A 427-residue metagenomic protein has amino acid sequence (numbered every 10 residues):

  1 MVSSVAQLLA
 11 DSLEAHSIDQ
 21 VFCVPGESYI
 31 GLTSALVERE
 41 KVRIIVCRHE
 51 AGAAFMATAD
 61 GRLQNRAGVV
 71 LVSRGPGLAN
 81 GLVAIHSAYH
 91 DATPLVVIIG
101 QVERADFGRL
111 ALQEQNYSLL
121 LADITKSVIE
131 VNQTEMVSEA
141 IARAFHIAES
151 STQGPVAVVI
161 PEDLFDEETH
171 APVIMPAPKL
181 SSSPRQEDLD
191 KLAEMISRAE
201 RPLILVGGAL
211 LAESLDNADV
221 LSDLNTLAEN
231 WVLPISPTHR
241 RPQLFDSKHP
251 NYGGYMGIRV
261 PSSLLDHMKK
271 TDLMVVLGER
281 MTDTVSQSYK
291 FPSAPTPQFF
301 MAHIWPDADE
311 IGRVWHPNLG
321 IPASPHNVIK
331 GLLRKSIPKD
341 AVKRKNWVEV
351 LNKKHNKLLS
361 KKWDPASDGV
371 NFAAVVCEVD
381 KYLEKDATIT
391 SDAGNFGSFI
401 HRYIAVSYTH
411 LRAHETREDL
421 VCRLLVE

Functional and structural regions predicted by a protein language model:
S4-A79, V83, H90: N-terminal cofactor/phosphate-binding cores enriched in small/glycine residues, especially glycine-rich loops such as
A6-L9, E14-H16, V24-E27, L32-V37 (+1 more regions): Active-site diphosphate/adenylate-binding microenvironment
D19-Q20, T58, R62-V72, P76-I99 (+7 more regions): Structural signature of the thiamine diphosphate
C23, I99, L233-H239, A302-W305: Short internal beta-strands
E27-Y29, E50-G52, S73-L78, I99-A105 (+4 more regions): Acidic, glycine-rich active-site loops and adjacent beta-strand->loop/helix elements that engage anionic groups
E135, P172, E194, Q298-N395: Phosphate/pyrophosphate-binding active-site segments
L233-G253: Short connector loops at secondary-structure junctions
H410-E427: Single conserved hydrophobic/aromatic residue that forms the stacking wall/gate of nucleotide- or nucleobase-binding
